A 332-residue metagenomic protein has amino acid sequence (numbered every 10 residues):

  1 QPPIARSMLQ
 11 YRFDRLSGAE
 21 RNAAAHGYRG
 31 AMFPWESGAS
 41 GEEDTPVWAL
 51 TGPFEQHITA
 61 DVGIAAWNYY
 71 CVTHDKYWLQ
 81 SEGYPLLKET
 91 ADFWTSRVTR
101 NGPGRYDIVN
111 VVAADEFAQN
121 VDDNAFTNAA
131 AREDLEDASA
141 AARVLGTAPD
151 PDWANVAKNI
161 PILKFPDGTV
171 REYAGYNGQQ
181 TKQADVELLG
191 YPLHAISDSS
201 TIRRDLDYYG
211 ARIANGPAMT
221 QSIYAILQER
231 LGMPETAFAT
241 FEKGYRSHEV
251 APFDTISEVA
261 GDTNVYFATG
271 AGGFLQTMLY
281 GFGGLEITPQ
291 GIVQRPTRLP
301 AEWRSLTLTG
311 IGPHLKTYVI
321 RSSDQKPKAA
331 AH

Functional and structural regions predicted by a protein language model:
Q1-L16, I64, C71, S81 (+2 more regions): Active-site core of glycosidic bond-cleaving carbohydrate-active enzymes
Q1-T99, T127-N128, L135-A138, F267-G284: Aromatic-rich carbohydrate-recognition surfaces in CAZymes
E20-F33, T95-V112, E116, I162-R171 (+2 more regions): Glycine- and aromatic-rich loop/turn segments at beta-sheet edges
A24-H26, L79-E82, T99-I108, L145-D150 (+1 more regions): Short, glycine/acidic-rich hinge or "gate" loops at secondary-structure transitions that mediate conformational
W35-F54, I108-D123, A251-T263: Acidic/His metal-coordination segments adjacent to aromatic residues that form catalytic metal sites in metalloenzymes
V47, Q228, E235-H332: Non-catalytic C-terminal accessory modules of carbohydrate-active enzymes
R97-A129, A214-Q221, L227-L231, A268: Aromatic-lined, polymer-binding surfaces characteristic of secreted/periplasmic polysaccharide-degrading enzymes
I108-L145, D150-D152, N264-G273, Q294-G312: C-terminal, helix-dominated tail/subdomain
